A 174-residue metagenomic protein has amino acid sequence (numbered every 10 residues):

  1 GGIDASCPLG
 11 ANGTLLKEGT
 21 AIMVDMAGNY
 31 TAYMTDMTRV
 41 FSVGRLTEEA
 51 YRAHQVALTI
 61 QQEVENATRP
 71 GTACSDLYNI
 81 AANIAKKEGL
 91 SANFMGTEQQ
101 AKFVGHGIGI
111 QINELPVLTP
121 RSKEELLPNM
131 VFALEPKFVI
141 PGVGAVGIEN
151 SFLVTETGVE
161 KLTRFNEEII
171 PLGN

Functional and structural regions predicted by a protein language model:
G1-N174: Active-site neighborhoods and metal-handling regions in enzymes and metal-associated proteins
